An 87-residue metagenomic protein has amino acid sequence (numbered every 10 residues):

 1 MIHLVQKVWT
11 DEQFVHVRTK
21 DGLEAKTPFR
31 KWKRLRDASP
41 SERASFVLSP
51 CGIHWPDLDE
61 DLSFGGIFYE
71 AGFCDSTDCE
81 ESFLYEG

Functional and structural regions predicted by a protein language model:
M1-G87: Motif-centric detector for short Cys/His coordination patterns
